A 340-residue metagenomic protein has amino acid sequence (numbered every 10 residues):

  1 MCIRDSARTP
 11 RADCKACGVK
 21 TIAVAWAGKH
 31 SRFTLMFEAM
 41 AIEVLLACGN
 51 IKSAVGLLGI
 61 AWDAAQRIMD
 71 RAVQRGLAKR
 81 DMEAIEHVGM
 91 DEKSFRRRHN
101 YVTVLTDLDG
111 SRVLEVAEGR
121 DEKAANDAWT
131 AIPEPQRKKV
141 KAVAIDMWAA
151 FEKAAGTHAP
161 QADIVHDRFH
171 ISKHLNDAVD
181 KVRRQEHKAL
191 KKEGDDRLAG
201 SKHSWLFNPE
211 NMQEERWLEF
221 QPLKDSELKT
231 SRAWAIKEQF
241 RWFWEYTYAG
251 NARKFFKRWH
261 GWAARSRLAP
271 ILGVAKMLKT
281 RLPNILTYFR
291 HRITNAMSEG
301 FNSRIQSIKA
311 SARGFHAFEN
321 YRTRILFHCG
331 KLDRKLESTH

Functional and structural regions predicted by a protein language model:
R4-H99, K138-V140, K153, I285-L286: Short, positively charged, Gly/Tyr-enriched micro-motifs that form contact patches at catalytic or ligand/partner
A25-R32, L108-K123: Glycine-rich phosphate-binding "P-loop"
M40, A124-A131: Well-ordered alpha-helical segments embedded in enzymatic catalytic cores
L58, M69, A117, M147 (+1 more regions): Glycine-rich, histidine-containing beta strand-loop boundary motifs that form or position
A61, A72-G76, M147, A162 (+2 more regions): The DNA-recognition helices of helix-turn-helix-type DNA-binding domains
R97-N100, D107-S111, E118, N126 (+3 more regions): Acidic/histidine-rich catalytic cores and adjacent linkers of DNA breakage/strand-transfer/modification proteins
T103, N176-H187: Short, surface-exposed amphipathic charged segments that create phosphate/polyanion-binding patches used for binding
